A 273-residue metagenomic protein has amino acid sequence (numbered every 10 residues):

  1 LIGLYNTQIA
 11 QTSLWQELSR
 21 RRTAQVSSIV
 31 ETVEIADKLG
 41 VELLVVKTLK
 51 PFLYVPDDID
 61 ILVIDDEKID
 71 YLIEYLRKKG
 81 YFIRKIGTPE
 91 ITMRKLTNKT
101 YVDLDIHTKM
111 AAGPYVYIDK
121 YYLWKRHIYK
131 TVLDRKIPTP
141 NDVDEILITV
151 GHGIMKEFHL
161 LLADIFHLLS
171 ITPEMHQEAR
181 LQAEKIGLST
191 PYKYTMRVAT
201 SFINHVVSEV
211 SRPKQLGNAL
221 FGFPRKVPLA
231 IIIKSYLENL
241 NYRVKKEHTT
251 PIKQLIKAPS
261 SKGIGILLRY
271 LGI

Functional and structural regions predicted by a protein language model:
L1-D57, V63-I273: Conserved NTP-donor binding/palm subdomain of two-metal-ion nucleotidyltransferases/polymerases, i.e., the charged
